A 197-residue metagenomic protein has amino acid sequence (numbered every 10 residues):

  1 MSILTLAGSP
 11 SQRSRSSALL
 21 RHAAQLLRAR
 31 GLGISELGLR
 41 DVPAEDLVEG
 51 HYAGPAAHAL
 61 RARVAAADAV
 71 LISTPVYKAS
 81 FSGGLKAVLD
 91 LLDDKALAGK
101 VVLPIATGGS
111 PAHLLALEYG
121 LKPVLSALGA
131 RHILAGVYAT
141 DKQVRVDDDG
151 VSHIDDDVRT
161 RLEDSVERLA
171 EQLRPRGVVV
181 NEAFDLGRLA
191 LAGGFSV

Functional and structural regions predicted by a protein language model:
M1-L32: N-terminal beta1-alpha1 ligand-phosphate binding loop
A7, G38, G136-Y138: Residue-level recognition of beta-strand->loop/alpha-helix junctions
G8-P10, L39, T107-G108: Cofactor-binding loop segments of dinucleotide-utilizing enzymes, especially the Rossmann-like FAD- and NAD(P)+-binding
H22-A29, P123-R131: Active-site-adjacent alpha-helix of alpha/beta-hydrolase-fold enzymes
E36-A56, R145-V151: N-terminal beta-loop-helix "entrance" segment that forms/cooperates in small-molecule cofactor or anionic ligand
Y52, A56-G129: Helix-loop-strand module that forms the ligand-binding subsite of alpha/beta enzymes
L134-V197: Glycine-rich phosphate/pyrophosphate-binding loop and the adjoining helix
